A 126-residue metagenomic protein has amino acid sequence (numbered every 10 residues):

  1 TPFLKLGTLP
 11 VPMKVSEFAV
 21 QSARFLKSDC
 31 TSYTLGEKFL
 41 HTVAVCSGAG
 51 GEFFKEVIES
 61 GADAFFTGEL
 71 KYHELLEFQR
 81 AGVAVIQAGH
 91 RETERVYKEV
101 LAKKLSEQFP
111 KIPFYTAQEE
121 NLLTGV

Functional and structural regions predicted by a protein language model:
T1-V126: Active-site catalytic microenvironments in core metabolic enzymes, especially phosphate/sugar-handling
